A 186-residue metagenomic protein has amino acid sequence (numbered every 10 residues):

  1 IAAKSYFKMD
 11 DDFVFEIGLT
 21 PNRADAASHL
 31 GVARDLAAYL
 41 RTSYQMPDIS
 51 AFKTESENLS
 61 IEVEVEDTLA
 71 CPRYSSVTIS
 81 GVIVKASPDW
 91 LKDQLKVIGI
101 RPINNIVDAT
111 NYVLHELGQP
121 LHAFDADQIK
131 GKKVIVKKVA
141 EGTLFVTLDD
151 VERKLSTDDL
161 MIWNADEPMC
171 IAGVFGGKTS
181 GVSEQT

Functional and structural regions predicted by a protein language model:
I1-T186: RNA/tRNA-interacting regions in translation and RNA-turnover enzymes
